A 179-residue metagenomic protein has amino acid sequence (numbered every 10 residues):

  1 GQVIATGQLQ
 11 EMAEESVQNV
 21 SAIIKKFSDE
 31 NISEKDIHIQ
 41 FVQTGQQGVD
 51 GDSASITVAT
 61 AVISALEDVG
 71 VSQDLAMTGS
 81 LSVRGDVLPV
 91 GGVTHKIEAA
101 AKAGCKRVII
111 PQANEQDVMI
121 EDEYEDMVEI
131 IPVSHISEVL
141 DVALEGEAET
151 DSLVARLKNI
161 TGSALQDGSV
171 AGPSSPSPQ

Functional and structural regions predicted by a protein language model:
G1-Q179: Peripheral, non-AAA+ core regions of ATP-driven protein-machinery
